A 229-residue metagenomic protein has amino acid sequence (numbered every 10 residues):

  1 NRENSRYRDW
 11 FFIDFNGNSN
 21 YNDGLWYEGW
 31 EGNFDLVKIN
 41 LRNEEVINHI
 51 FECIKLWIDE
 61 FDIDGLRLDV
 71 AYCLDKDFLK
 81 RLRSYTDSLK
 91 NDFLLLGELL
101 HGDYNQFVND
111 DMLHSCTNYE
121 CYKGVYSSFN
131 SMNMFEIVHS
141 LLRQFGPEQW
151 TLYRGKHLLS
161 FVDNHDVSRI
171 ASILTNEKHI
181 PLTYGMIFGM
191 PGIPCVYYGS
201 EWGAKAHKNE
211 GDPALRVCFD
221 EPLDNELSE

Functional and structural regions predicted by a protein language model:
N1-K55, E60, L82, S88 (+1 more regions): Substrate-binding/active-site clefts of carbohydrate-active enzymes
G32-F34, F61, M112, H165 (+1 more regions): Short, solvent-exposed loop/turn segments at the edges of secondary structure
G32-I47, D64-C73, G124-M132, D166-N176 (+1 more regions): The substrate-binding groove and active-site-proximal loops of carbohydrate-active enzymes, especially glycoside
C53, D59, D69-L152, E177 (+2 more regions): Active-site-proximal helices and loops of the catalytic beta/alpha 8
I63-R67, D92-L96, C116, H157-S160 (+1 more regions): Structural preference for beta-strand elements that scaffold enzyme active sites
P147-A171: Active-site-proximal helix-loop elements at catalytic-domain edges
I180-L182: Conserved interdomain hinge at the start of the Helicase C-terminal
I187, P191-K205: Substrate-binding cleft of secreted/luminal carbohydrate-active enzymes
